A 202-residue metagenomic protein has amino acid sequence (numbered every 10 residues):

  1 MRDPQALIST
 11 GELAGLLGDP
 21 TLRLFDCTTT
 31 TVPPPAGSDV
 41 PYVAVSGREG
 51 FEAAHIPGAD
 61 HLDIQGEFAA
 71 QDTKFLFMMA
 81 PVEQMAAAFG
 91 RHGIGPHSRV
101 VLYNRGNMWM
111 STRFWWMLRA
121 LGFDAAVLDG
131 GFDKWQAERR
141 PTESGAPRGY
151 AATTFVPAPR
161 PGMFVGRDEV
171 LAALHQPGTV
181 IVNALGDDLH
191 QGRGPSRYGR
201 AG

Functional and structural regions predicted by a protein language model:
M1-G202: Cytosolic catalytic domains that perform sulfur/thiol-centered chemistry
